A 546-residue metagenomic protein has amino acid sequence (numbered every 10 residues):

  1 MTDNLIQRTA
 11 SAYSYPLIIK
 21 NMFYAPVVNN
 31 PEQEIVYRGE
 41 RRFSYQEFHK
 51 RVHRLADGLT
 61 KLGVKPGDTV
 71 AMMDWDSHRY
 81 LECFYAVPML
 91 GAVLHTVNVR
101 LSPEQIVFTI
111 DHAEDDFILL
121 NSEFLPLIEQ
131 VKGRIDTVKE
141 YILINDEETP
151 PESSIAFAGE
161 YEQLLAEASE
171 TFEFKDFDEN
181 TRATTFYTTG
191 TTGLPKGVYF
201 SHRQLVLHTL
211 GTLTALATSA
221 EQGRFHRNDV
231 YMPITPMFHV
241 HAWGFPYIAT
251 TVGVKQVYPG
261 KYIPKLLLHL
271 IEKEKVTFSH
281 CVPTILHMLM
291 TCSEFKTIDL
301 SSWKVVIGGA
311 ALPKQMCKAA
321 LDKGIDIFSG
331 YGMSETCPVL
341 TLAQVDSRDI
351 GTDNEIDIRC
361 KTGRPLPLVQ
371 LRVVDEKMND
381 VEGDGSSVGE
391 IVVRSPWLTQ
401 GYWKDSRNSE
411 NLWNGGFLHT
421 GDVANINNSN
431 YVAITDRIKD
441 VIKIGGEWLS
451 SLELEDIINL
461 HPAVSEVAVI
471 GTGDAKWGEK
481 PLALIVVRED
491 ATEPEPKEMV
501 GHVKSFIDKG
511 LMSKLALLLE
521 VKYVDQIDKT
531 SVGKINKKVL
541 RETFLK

Functional and structural regions predicted by a protein language model:
P31, I142, A166-Y187, L194 (+1 more regions): Conserved pre-ATP/AMP-binding loop-to-beta segment of ANL
Q33-S77, L81-Y85, S102-V107, E160-Q163: Conserved AMP-binding/adenylate-forming core of the ANL superfamily
S44-Q46, A183-L210: Conserved AMP-binding A3 loop
L101, V107-F108, I118-L120, S279 (+5 more regions): AMP-binding/adenylate-forming catalytic core of the ANL superfamily
I144, K509-K534: AMP-binding/adenylate-forming catalytic domain of the ANL superfamily
V206-V230, F238-T277, C292: Conserved AMP-binding/adenylation subdomain of ANL enzymes
T251, V276-C281, M290-D357, Q370 (+1 more regions): Gly/Ser/Thr-rich phosphate-binding loop
L368-V392, I426-S429, D490-E498, N536: Conserved beta-loop-beta connector loops within the AMP-binding
